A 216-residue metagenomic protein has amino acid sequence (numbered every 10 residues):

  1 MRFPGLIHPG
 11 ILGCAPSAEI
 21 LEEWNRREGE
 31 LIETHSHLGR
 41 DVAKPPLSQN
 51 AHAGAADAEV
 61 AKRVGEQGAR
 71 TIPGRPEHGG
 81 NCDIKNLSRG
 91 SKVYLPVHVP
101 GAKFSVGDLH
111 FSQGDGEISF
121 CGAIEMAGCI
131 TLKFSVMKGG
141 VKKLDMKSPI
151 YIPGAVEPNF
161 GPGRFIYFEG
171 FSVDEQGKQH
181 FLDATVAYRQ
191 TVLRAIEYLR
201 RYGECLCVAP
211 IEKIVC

Functional and structural regions predicted by a protein language model:
M1-S88, Y94: Intrinsically disordered, low-complexity linker/loop segments enriched in Gly/Pro and charged/polar residues
C82, S88, C129, V186-R194: Conserved active-site and cofactor/substrate-binding residues in soluble primary-metabolism enzymes
G101-F111: Short, Lys/Arg- and Gly-enriched loop/turn segments at beta-strand edges
Q113-K143: Short peripheral tails and domain-boundary helices/loops at the edges of structured domains
D145-C205: A hydrophobic, small-residue-rich beta->alpha segment in the mid-to-C-terminal subdomain of diverse proteins
V208-C216: Small/polar glycine-rich anion-binding or flexible loop at a beta-alpha turn
